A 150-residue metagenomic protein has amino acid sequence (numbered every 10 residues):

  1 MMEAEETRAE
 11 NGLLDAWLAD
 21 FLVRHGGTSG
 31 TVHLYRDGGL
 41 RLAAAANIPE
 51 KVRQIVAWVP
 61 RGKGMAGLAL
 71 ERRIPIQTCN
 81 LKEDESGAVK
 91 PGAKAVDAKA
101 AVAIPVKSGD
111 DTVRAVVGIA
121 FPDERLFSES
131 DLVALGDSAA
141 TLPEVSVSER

Functional and structural regions predicted by a protein language model:
E3, T7-V23, S29, L132 (+1 more regions): Short amphipathic alpha-helical segments
A19-D20, T31-R53: GAF sensory/regulatory domain recognition with acknowledged cross-activation on helical regulatory dimers
S29, A103, V116: Short hydrophobic/aromatic beta-strand element in the GNAT-like acyltransferase core that lines or flanks the acyl-donor
Y35, G39, K51-D84: Regulatory sensory and allosteric helical modules in signal-transduction proteins and certain transcription factors
E50-V52, C79-A100: Signal-transducing coupling segments at domain and membrane junctions
K99-S108: A short, aliphatic-rich beta-strand micro-motif
D110-F121: Sensory beta-strand/linker motifs that couple input domains to effectors
A120-S138, V145-R150: Regulatory loop-to-helix N-cap segments in sensory/regulatory domains that couple ligand/signal detection
